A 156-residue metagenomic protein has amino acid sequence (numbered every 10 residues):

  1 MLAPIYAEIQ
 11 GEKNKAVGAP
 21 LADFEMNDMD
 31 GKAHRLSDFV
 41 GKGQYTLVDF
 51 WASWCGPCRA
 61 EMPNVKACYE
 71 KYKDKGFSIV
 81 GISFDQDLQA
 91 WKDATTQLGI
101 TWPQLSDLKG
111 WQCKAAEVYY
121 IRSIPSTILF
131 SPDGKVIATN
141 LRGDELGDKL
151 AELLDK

Functional and structural regions predicted by a protein language model:
M1-H34: Oxidative protein folding and maturation machinery
P20, Q44, R122-I124: Short, small/polar residue-rich loop motifs at catalytic or cofactor-binding pockets
H34-R35, I137: Generic structural signal for well-ordered beta-strand positions
Q44, F50-A67: Conserved redox-active cysteine motifs that mediate thiol-disulfide chemistry, especially di-cysteine Cys-X(1-2)-Cys
D49, I79-S83, L105: Short beta-strand segments
A60-L98, G110-E117, D148: Structural microenvironment flanking redox-active thiols in thiol-disulfide oxidoreductases
I100, D107-D155: Thiol/disulfide oxidoreductase modules built on the thioredoxin-like
